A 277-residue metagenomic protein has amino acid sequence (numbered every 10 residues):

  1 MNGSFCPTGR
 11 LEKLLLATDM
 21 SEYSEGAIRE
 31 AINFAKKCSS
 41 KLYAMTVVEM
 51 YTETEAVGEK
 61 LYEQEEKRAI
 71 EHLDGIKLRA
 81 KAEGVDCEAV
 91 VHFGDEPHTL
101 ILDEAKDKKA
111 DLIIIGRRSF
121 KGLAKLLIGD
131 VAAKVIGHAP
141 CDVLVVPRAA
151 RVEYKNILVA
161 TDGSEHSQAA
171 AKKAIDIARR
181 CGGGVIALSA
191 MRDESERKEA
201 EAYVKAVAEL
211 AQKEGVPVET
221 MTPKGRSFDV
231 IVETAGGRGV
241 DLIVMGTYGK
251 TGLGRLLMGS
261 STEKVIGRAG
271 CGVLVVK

Functional and structural regions predicted by a protein language model:
M1-C6, R10, K37, L102-A150 (+1 more regions): Gly/Ser-rich helix-loop-strand patches that form or flank binding pockets for ribonucleotide-derived cofactors
N2-G58, R79-E83, V152, N156-M221: Small/aliphatic-rich secondary-structure junction motif
M45, E88-H92, L144, L188 (+2 more regions): General small-molecule cofactor/ligand-binding pocket signal
T52, P97, G122, V152-E153 (+3 more regions): Generic structural signal for helix capping and beta-alpha/helix-loop junctions
Y62, E66-D74, R197-K205: Short, surface-exposed alpha-helical segments at coil->helix boundaries
V91-L100, P223-F228: Charged docking surfaces used in two-component/phosphorelay signaling
